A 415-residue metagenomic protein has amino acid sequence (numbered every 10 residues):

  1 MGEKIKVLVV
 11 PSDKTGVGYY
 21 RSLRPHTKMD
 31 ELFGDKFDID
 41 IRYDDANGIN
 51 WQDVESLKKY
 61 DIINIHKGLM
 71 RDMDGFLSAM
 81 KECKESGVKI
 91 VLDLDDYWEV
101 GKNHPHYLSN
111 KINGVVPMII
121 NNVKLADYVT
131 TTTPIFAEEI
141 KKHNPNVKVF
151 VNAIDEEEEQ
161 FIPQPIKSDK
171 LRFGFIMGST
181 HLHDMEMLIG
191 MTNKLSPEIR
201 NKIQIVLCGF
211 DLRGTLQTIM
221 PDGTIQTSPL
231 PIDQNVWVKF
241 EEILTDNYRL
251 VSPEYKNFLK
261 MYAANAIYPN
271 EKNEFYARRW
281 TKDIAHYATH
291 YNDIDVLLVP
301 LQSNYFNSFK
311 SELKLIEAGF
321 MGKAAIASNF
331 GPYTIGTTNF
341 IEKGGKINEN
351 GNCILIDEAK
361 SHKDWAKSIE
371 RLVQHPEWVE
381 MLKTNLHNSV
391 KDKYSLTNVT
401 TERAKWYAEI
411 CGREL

Functional and structural regions predicted by a protein language model:
M1-M70: N-terminal pre-catalytic "stem/leader" segment of glycosyltransferase-like enzymes
D13-K28, D155-F161, I166-N292: Conserved catalytic-core segment of nucleotide-activated headgroup transferases in glycan assembly
N47-Q52, K89, V100-N121, E156: Nucleotide-sugar donor phosphate/pyrophosphate-binding loop at the beta->alpha transition of glycosyltransferases
K81-E85, S109-V129, F240: Membrane-proximal helix-turn-helix segments that form the acceptor-binding/catalytic region of lipid-linked
K124-I162: Donor nucleotide-sugar binding/catalytic pocket of nucleotide-sugar-dependent glycosyltransferases
H183, Y276-Y291, D295-G319, I326-I347: Nucleotide-sugar-dependent
T334-E370: Change "using UDP/GDP/dTDP sugars" to "using nucleotide sugars
K360, D364, Q374-E409: A charged, aromatic-enriched C-terminal amphipathic alpha-helix characteristic of glycosyltransferases across folds
